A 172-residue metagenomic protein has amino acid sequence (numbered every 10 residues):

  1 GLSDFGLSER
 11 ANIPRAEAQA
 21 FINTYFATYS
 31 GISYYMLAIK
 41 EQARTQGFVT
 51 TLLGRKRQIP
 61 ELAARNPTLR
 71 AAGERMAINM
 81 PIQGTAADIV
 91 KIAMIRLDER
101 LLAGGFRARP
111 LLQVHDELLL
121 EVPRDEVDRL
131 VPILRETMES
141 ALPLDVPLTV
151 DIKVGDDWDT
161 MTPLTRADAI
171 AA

Functional and structural regions predicted by a protein language model:
G1-A172: Conserved catalytic core of nucleotide polymerization and phosphodiester-bond processing enzymes
